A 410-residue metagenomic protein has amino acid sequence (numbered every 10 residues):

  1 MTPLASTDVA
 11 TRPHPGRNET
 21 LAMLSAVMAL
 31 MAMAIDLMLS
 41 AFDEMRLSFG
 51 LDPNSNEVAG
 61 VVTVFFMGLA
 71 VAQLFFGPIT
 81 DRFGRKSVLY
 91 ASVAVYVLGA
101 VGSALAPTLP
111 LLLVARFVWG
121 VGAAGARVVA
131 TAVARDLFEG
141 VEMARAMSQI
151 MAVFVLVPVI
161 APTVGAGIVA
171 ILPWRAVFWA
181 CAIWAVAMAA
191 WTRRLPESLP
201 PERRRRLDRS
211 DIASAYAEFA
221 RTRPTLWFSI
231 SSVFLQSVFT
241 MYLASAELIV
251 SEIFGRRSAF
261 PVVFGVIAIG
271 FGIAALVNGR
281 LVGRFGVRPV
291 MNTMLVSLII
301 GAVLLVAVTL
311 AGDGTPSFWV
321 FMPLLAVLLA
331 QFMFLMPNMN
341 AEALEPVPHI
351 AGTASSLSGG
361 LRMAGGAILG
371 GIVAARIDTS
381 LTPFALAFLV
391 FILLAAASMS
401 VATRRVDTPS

Functional and structural regions predicted by a protein language model:
A5-H14, S198-F228: Juxtamembrane intracellular "pre-TM" segments in multi-pass secondary transporters
E19-L51, Y242-E247: Extracytoplasmic
A41-V71: Extracellular/periplasmic helix-loop-helix junction of adjacent transmembrane segments in MFS-like secondary
G50, G84, L105-P110, G122 (+2 more regions): Helix-breaking motifs and short loop linkers at transmembrane-helix boundaries and internal kinks in secondary membrane
A70-P110: Conserved MFS/SLC helix-loop-helix module at the cytosolic interface between two early adjacent transmembrane helices
V95-G102, P110-V118, W319-L324: Paired small-residue
L111, V141, R145-P196, P200: Helix-loop-helix hairpin linking two adjacent transmembrane segments in secondary transporters
A115-V155: Cytoplasmic helix-loop-helix junction between adjacent transmembrane helices in 12-TM secondary transporters
